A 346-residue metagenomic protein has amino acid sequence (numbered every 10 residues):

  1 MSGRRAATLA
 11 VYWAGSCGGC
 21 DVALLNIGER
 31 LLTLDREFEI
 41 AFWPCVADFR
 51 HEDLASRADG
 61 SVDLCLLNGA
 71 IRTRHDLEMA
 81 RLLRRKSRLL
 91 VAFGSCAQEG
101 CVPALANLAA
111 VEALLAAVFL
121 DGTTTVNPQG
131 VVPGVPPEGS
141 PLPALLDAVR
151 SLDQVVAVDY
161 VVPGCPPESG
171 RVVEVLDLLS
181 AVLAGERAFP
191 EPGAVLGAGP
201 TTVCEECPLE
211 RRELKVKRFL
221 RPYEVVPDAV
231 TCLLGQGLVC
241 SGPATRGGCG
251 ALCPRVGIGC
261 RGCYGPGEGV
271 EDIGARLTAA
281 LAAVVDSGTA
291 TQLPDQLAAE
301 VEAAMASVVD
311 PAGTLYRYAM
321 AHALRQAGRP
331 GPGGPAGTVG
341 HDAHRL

Functional and structural regions predicted by a protein language model:
M1-L66, L77, R81-L89, L108 (+2 more regions): Iron-sulfur (Fe-S) cluster-binding modules
G69-R72, C96-Q98, P167: Short glycine-rich anion-binding loops that position phosphate/pyrophosphate groups of nucleotides and phosphorylated
H75-D76, G100: Extracytoplasmic/secreted cell-surface and envelope-processing proteins
C96-P103, D121-G122: Short gly/pro/ser/thr-enriched loop/turn and capping motifs at secondary-structure boundaries
